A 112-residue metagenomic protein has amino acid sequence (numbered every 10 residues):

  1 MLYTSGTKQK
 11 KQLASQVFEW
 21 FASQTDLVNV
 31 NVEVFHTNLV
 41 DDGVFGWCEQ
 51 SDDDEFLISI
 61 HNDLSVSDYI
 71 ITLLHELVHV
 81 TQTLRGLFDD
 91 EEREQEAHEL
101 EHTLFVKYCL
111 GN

Functional and structural regions predicted by a protein language model:
M1-G6, V32-D41: Hydrophobic or amphipathic, alpha-helical segments that drive membrane association/targeting
G6, L84-G86: Short histidine-centered catalytic/ligand-binding loop motif
T7-N29: Zn2+-dependent metallopeptidase catalytic core
Q24, L84, K107-G111: Solvent-exposed amphipathic alpha-helical surface segments
F35-L57: Catalytic zinc-binding patch centered on the HExxH motif and its immediate surroundings that defines zinc-dependent
F56-L73, L87-F88, E92: Short pre-active-site segment immediately N-terminal to the catalytic Zn-binding motif
T72, E76-V80, L84: Catalytic glutamate of the conserved HExxH
D89-N112: Post-HExxH zinc-binding segment in Zn-dependent metallohydrolases
